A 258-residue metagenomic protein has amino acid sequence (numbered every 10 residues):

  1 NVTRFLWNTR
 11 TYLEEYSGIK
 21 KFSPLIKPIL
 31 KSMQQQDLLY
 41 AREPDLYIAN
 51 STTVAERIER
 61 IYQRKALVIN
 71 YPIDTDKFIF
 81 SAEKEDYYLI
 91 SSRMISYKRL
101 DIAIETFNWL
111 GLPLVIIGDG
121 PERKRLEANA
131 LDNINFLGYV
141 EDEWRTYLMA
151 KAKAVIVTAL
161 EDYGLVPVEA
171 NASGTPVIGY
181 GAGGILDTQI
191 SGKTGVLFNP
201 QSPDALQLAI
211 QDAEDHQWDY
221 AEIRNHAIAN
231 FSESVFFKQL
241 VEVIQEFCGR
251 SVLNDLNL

Functional and structural regions predicted by a protein language model:
E14-Y47, A55: Membrane-proximal helix-turn-helix segments that form the acceptor-binding/catalytic region of lipid-linked
I79-V115: Conserved donor-binding/catalytic core segment of Leloir-type glycosyltransferases
K124-W144: Nucleotide-activated donor-binding/catalytic signature segment of Leloir-type glycosyltransferases, i.e., the conserved
G138, S191-G192, V196-P203, I210-W218: Conserved acidic donor-binding segment of nucleotide-sugar-dependent glycosyltransferases
A150-D162, T175: Acidic donor-binding loop of glycosyltransferase active sites
I156-V157, P176-G181, Q189: Short hydrophobic beta-strand element within catalytic cores of glycosyltransferases and related nucleotide-activated
E169, A182-L197: Short acidic/histidine- and often glycine-rich active-site loop of Leloir-type glycosyltransferases that engages
Q201, D215-N254: A charged, aromatic-enriched C-terminal amphipathic alpha-helix characteristic of glycosyltransferases across folds
